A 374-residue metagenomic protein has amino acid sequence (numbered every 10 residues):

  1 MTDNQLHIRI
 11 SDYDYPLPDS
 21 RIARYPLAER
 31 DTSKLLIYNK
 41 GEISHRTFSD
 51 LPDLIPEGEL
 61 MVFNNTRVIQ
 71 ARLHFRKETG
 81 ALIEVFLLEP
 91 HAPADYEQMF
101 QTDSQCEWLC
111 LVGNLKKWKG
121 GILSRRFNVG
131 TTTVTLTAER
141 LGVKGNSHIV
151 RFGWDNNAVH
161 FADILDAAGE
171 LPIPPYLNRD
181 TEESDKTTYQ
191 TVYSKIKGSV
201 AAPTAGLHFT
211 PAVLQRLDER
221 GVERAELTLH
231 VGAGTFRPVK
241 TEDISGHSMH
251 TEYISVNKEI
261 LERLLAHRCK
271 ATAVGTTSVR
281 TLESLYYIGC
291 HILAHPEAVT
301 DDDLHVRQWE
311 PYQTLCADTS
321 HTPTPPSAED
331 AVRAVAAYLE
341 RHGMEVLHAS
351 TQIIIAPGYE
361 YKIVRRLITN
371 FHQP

Functional and structural regions predicted by a protein language model:
T2-P374: Surface-exposed, charge/polar-rich loops and edge strands
